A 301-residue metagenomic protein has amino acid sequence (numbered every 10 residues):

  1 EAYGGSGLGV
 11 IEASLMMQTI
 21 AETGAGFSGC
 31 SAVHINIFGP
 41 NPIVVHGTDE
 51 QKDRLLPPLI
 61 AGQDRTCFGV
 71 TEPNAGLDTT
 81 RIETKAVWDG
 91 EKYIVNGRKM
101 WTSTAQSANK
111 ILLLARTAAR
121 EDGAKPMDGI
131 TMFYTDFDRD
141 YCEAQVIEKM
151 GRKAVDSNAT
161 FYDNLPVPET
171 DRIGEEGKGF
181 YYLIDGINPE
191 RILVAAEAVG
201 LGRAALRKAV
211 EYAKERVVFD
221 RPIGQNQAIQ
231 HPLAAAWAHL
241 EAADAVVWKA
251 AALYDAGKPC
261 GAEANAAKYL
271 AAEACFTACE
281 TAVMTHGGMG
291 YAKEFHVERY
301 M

Functional and structural regions predicted by a protein language model:
E1-G24, S31-V33, H46-Q51, P58-Q63 (+6 more regions): Alpha-helical interface subdomain recognition
L8-G9, D78-T80, E91, T104-N109 (+3 more regions): Short glycine/proline-enriched turns and hinge-like loops at secondary-structure junctions
N36-H46: Helix-loop "lid/cap" segments that line or gate small-molecule binding pockets
V45-G47, V87, L113-T117, Y134-D136 (+2 more regions): Short beta-strand-to-turn element immediately C-terminal to the catalytic PLP-Schiff-base lysine in fold type I
G62-V70, L114: A short, Trp-centered hydrophobic/proline-enriched beta-strand micro-motif
A75-G76, M100-Q106, R152, P189-L193: Glycine-rich phosphate/pyrophosphate-binding beta-alpha loops
R81, D138-P168: Flexible, small-/acidic-enriched active-site or ligand-binding loops
K92, N96-Q145: A short core secondary-structure module
